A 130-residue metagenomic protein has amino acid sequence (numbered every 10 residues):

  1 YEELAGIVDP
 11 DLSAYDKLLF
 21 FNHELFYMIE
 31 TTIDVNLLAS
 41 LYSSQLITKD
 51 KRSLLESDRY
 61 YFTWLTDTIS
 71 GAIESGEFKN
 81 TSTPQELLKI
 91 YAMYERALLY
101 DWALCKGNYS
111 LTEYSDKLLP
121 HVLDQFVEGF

Functional and structural regions predicted by a protein language model:
E2-T32, P84-Y91: Hydrophobic alpha-helical connector segments
E3, I7-L12, I47, R59-L87 (+1 more regions): Hydrophobic alpha-helical bundle segments that form small-molecule/ligand-binding pockets
L4-I7, N36-Q45, W102-K106: Secondary-structure edge/capping motif, primarily at the C-terminal ends of alpha-helices and the immediately following
P10-L12, L37-Y42, A72, Y91-Y94: Short hydrophobic/aromatic-rich motifs at helix boundaries and adjacent loops
A14, D50, L54, N80 (+2 more regions): Residue-level recognition of alpha-helical structural elements
F20-Y27, T63, D67-S75, K89-M93 (+1 more regions): C-terminal peripheral helix-coil segments that are non-catalytic and often amphipathic
H23-T66, E77: Short secondary-structure transition hinges
